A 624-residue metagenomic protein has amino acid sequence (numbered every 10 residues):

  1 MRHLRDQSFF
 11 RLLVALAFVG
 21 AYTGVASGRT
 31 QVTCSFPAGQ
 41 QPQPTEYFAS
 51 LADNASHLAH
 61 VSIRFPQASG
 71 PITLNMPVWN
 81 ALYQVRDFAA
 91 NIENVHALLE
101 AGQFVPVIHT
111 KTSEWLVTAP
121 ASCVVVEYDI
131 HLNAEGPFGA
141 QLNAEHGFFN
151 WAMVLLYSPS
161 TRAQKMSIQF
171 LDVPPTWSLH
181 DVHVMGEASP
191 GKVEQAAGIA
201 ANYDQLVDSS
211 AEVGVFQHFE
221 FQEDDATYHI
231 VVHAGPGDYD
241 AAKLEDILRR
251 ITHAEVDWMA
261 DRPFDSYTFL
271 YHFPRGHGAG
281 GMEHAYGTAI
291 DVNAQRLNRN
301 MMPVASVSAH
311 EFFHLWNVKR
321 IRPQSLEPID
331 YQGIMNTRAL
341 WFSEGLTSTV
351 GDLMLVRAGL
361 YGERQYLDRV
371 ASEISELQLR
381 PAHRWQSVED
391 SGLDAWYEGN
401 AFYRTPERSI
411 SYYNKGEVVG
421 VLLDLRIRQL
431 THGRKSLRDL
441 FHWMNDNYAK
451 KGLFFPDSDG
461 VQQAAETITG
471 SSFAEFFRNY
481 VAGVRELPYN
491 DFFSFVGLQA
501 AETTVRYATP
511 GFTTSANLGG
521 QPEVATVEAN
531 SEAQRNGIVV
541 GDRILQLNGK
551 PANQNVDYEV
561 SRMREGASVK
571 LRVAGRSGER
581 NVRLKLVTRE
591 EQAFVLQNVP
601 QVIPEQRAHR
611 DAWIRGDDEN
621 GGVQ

Functional and structural regions predicted by a protein language model:
R2-L13: Bacterial N-terminal signal peptides that target proteins for export
R11-G24: Bacterial N-terminal signal peptides
A26-T30: Boundary at the C-terminal end of the N-terminal hydrophobic targeting segment
V32-W79: Early extracytoplasmic/domain-onset interaction patches
G39, A52, V61-P66, A81 (+3 more regions): Non-catalytic architectural context of zinc metalloproteases
Q217-L340, L346: Juxtacatalytic substrate-recognition/specificity segment
T288-D291, Q295, R320-I321, Q332-H383: Post-HExxH zinc-binding segment in Zn-dependent metallohydrolases
G351, Y361-Q624: C-terminal recognition in membrane/secretory proteostasis and scaffolding
